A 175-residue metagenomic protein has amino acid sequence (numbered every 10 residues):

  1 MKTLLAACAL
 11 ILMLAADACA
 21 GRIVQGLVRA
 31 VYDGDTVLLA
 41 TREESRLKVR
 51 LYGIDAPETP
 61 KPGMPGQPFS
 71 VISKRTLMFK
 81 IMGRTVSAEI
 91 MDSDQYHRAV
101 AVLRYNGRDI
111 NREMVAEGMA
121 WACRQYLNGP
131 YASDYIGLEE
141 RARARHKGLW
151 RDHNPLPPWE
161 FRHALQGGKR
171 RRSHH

Functional and structural regions predicted by a protein language model:
L4-C8, A16-H175: Small beta-barrel nucleic-acid-binding modules, primarily SNase/OB-fold domains and secondarily Tudor-like barrels
